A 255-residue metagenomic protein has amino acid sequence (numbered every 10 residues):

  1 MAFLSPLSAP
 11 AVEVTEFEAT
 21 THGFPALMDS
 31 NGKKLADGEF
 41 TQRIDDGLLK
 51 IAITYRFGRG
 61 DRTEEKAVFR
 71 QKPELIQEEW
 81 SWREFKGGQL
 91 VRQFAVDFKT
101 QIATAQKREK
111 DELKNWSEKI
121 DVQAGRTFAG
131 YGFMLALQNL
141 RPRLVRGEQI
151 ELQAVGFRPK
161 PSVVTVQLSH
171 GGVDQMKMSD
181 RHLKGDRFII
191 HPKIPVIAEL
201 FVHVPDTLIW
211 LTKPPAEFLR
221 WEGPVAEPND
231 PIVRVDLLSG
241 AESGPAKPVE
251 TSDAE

Functional and structural regions predicted by a protein language model:
M1-P6: Bacterial N-terminal signal peptides
P10-T100, G147-E255: Acidic, serine/threonine-rich low-complexity disordered tracts
Q106-L152: Surface-exposed beta-loop interaction hotspot
